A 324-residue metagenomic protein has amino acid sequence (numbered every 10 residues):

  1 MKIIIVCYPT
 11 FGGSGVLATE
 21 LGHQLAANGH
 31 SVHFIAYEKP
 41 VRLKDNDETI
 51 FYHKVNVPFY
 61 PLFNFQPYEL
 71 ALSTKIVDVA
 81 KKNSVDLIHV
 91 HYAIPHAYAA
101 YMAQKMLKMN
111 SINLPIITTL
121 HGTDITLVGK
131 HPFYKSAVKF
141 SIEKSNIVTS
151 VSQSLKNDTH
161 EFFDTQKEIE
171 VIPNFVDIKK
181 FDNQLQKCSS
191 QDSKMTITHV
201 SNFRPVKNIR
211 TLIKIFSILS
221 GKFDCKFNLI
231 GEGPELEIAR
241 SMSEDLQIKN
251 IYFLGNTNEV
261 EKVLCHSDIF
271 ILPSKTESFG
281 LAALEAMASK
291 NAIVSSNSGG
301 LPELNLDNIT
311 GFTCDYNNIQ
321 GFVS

Functional and structural regions predicted by a protein language model:
M1-V41: N-terminal subdomain of nucleotide-sugar transferases
P61-L87, A97-M102, P132-S136, F140: An amphipathic, basic-hydrophobic alpha-helix
A71, K108-I117, T123-S141, I178: Nucleotide-sugar donor phosphate/pyrophosphate-binding loop at the beta->alpha transition of glycosyltransferases
T149, Q191-K207, I213-F216, N228: Conserved donor-binding/catalytic core segment of Leloir-type glycosyltransferases
S154, F175: Carbohydrate-associated surface elements
N256, K275: Aromatic "clamp/platform" in nucleotide-sugar-dependent glycosyltransferases that forms part of the donor/acceptor
A292-S295, N305: Short hydrophobic beta-strand element within catalytic cores of glycosyltransferases and related nucleotide-activated
D307-N308, F312-I319: Conserved acidic donor-binding segment of nucleotide-sugar-dependent glycosyltransferases
